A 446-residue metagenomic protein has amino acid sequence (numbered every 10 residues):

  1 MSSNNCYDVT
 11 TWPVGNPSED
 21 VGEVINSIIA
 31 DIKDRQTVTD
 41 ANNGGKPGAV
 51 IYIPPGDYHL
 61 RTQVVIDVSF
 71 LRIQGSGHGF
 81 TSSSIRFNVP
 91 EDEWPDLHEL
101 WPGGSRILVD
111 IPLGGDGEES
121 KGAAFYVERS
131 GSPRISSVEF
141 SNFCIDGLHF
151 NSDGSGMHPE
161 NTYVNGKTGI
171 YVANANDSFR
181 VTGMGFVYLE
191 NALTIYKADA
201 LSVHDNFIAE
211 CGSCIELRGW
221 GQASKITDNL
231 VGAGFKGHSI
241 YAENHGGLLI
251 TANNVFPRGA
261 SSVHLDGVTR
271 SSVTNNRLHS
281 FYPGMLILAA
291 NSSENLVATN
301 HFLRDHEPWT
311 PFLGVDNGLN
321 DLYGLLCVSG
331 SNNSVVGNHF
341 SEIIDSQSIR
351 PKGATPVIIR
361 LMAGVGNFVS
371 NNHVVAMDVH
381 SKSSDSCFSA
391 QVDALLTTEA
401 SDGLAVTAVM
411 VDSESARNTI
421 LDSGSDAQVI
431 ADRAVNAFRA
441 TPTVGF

Functional and structural regions predicted by a protein language model:
S2-E23, S27, R72-N165: Right-handed parallel beta-helix/beta-spiral solenoid domain characteristic of secreted/periplasmic
V24-D31, Q391, L395, I430: Charge-rich, solvent-exposed alpha-helical interaction surfaces
I29, K33-R72, S76-E93: N-terminal extracellular ligand-recognition/capping segment immediately after the signal peptide
I32-K46, E307-P308, I344-S348, V379: Alpha-helix termini
V38-K46, S152-Y163, F312-L313, R350: Short helix/loop segment immediately N-terminal to the Walker
V65-F70, E128-V138, Y163, Y171-R180 (+5 more regions): Right-handed parallel beta-helix/beta-solenoid
T81-F87, S152-G154, T310-F312, S348-I349 (+1 more regions): Short acidic, Gly/Pro-enriched loop/turn segments at secondary-structure junctions
D422-D426, I430-F446: Extracellular/surface-exposed low-complexity segments
